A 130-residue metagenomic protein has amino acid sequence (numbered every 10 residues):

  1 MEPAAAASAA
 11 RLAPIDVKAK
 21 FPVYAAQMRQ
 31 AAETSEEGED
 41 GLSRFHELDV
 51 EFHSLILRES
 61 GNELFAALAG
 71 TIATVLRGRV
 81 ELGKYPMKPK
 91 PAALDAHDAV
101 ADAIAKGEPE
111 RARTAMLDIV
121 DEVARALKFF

Functional and structural regions predicted by a protein language model:
M1-E81, L94-A99, R111-E122, A126: Conserved amphipathic alpha-helical segments that form helical-bundle/coiled-coil interaction surfaces
P89: Active-site loop of classical SDR/Rossmann-like NAD(P)-dependent oxidoreductases, centered on the catalytic Tyr-X3-Lys
F129-F130: Charge-dense, low-complexity polyampholytic segments
